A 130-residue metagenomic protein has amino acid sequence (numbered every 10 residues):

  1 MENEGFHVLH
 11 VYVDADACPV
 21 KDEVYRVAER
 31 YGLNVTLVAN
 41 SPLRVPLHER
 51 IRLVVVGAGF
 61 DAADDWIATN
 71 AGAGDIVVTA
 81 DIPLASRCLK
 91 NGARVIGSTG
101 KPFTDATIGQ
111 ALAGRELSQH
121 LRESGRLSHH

Functional and structural regions predicted by a protein language model:
E2-H130: Nuclease catalytic cores that cleave nucleic-acid phosphodiester bonds, predominantly acidic two-metal-ion
